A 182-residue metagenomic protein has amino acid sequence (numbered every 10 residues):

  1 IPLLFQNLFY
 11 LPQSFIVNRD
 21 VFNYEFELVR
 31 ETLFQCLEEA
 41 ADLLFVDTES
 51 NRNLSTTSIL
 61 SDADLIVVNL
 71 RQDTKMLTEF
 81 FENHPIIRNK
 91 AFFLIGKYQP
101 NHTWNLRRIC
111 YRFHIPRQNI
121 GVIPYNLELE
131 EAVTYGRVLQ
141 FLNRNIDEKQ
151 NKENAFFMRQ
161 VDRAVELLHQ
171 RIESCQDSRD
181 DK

Functional and structural regions predicted by a protein language model:
I1-E39: P-loop/Walker-type NTP enzyme "switch/lid" segment
F5, A41, D62-D64, R88 (+1 more regions): Short, well-ordered alpha-helix to beta-strand connector turns
P12-Q13, F45-D47, I66-R71, F93-K97 (+1 more regions): Conserved beta-strand segments of the P-loop GTPase G domain that flank and frequently precede/overlap
F22-E31, F80-H102: P-loop/Walker A phosphate-binding loop and immediately adjacent motor/lid segment at beta-alpha junctions
L33, S55, M76: Short acidic active-site motifs
S50-D73: Inter-motif core of Ras-like GTPase G domains
Q99, W104, R108-K152: Beta-strand-loop-alpha "switch" segments that mediate conformational coupling across diverse proteins
L139-K182: NTP-binding/hydrolysis catalytic cores, primarily Walker-type P-loop NTPases
